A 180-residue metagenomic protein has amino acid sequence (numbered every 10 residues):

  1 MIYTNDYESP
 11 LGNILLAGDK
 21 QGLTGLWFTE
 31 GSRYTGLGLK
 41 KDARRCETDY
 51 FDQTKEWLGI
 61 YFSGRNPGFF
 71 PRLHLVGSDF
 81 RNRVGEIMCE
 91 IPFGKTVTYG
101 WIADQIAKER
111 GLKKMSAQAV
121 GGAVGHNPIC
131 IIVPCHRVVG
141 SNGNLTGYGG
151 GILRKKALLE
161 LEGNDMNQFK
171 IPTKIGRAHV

Functional and structural regions predicted by a protein language model:
M1-T24: DNA-contacting interfaces and partner/effector-binding or oligomerization modules in DNA-centric proteins
Y3-P10, E56, R65-R177: Nucleic acid-binding interface residues in structured DNA/RNA-binding domains, emphasizing the DNA-engaging scaffolds
L15-L16, G25, T98, G147: A sequence-level detector of short linear motifs
K20-F70: Compact structured core domains
